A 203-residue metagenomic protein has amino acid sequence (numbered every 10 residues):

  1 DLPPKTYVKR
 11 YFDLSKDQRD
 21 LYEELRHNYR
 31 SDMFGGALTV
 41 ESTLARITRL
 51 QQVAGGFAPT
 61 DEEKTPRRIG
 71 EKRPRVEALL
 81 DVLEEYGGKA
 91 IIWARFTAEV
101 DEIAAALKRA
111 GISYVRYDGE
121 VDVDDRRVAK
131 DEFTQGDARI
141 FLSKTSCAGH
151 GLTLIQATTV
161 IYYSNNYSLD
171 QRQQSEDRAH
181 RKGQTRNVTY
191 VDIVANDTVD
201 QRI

Functional and structural regions predicted by a protein language model:
D1-R26, S143-I203: SF2 helicase/translocase ATPase core recognition
L2-L152: Conserved Helicase C-terminal RecA-like lobe
